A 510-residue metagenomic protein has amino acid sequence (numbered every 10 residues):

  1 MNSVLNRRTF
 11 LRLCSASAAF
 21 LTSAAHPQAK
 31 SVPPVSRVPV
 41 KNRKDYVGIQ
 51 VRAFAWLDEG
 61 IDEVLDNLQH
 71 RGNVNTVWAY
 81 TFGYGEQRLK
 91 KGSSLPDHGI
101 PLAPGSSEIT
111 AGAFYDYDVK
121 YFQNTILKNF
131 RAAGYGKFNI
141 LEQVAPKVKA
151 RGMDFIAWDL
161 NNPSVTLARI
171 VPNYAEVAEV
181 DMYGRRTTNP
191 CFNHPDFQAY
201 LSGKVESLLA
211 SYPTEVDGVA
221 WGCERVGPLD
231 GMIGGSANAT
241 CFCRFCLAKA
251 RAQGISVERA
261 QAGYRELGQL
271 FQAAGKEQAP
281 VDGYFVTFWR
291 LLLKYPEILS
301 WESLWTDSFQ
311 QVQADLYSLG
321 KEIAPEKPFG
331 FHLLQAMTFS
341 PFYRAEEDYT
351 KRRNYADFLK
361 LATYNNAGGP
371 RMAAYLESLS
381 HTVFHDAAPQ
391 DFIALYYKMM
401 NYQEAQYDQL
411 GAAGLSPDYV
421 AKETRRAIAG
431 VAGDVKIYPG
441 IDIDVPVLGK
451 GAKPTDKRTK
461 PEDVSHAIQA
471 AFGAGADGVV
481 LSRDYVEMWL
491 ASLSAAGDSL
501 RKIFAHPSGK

Functional and structural regions predicted by a protein language model:
N2-S3, T9-K30: N-terminal export signals
G48-W56, V119-F138, R185-A199, P296-F309 (+2 more regions): The substrate-binding groove and active-site-proximal loops of carbohydrate-active enzymes, especially glycoside
E63-E86, T214-V216, A474-G478: Catalytic domains of carbohydrate-active enzymes, especially glycoside hydrolases
V74-Y135: Aromatic-lined carbohydrate-binding/catalytic grooves of carbohydrate-active enzymes
F130, I156-S211, T240-L247: Active-site-adjacent "subsite" loops/lids of carbohydrate-active enzymes
I156-S164, A220-E224, A260-F271, T306-P341 (+1 more regions): Aromatic-lined carbohydrate-recognition surfaces of secreted/lumenal glycan-active proteins
P280-I298, E347-Q409, S482-D484: Aromatic- and acid-rich polysaccharide-binding/catalytic face of secreted or lumenal carbohydrate-active enzymes
A356-P370, A413-R426, G433-G497: Substrate-binding cleft of secreted/luminal carbohydrate-active enzymes
